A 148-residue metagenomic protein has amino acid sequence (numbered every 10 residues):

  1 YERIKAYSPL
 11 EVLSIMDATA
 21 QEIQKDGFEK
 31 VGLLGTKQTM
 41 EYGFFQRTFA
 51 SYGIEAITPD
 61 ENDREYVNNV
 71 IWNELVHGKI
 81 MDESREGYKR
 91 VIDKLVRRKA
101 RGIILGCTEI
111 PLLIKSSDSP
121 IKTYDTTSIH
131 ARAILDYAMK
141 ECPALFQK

Functional and structural regions predicted by a protein language model:
Y1-K148: Non-catalytic structural scaffold of enzyme domains
